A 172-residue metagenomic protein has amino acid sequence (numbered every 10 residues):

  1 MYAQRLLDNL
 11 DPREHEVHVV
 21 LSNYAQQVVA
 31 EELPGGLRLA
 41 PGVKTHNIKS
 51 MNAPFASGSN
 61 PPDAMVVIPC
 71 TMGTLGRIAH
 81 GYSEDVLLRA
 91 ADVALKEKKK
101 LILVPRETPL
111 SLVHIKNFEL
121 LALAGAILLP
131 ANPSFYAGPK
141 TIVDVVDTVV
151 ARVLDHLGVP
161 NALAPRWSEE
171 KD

Functional and structural regions predicted by a protein language model:
M1-I102, R106-D172: A cross-family phosphate/adenosyl-ligand binding-site feature
